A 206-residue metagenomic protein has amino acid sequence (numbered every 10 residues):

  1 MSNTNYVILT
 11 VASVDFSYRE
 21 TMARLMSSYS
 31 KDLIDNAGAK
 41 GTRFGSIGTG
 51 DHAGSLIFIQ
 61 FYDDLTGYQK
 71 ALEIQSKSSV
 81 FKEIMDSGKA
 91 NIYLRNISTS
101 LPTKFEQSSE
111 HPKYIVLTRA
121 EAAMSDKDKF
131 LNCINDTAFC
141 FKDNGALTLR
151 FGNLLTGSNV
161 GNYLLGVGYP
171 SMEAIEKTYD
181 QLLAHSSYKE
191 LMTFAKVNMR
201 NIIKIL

Functional and structural regions predicted by a protein language model:
M1-L206: Short S/T/G/P-rich N-terminal loop/turn motif that feeds into the first structured element of a domain
